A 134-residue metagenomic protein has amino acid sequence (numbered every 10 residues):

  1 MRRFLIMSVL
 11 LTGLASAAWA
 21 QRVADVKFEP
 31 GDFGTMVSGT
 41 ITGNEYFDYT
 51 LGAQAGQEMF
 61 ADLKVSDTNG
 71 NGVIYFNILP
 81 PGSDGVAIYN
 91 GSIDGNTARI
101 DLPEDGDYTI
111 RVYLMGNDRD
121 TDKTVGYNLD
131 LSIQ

Functional and structural regions predicted by a protein language model:
R3-F4, T50: Hydrophobic alpha-helical segments, especially transmembrane helices and their immediate juxtamembrane helical caps
F4-L14: Sec-dependent N-terminal signal peptides
A15-Q21: Sec/Tat signal peptide C-region and signal peptidase I cleavage site
Q21-P30, Y49, D107-Q134: C-terminal edge strands of extracellular/lumenal beta-sandwich accessory domains
E29, G34-G39, T50-L51: Short amphipathic
T40-D107, R111-M115: Acidic, Ser/Thr/Pro-rich low-complexity intrinsically disordered segments
